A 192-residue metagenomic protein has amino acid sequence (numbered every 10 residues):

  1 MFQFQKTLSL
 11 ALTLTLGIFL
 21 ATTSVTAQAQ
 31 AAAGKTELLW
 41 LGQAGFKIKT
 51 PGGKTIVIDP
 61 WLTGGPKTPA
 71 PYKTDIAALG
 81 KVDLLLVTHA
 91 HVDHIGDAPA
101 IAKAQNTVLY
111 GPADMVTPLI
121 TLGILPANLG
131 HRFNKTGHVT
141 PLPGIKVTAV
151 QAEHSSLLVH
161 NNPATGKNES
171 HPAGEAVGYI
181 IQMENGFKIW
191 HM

Functional and structural regions predicted by a protein language model:
F2-T13, G17-T55, L62-G64, K146-H154 (+1 more regions): Zn-dependent metallo-beta-lactamase
T36-E37, K103-V108, K188-I189: Short active-site oxyanion
I48-P51, P141-P143, I181-N185: Active-site beta-strand termini and strand-to-loop segments that position acidic
T50-H91, G96-K103, P126, S156-P172: Pre-active-site segment of Zn-dependent metallo-hydrolases
W61, H191-M192: Switch II (G3) loop of P-loop NTPases
L84, T107-D114: Short internal beta-strands
V116, L122-Q151: Portal/gating segments that form or line small-molecule/metal binding sites
A149-K188: Active-site-proximal loop/helix segment associated with metal-binding centers of metalloenzymes
